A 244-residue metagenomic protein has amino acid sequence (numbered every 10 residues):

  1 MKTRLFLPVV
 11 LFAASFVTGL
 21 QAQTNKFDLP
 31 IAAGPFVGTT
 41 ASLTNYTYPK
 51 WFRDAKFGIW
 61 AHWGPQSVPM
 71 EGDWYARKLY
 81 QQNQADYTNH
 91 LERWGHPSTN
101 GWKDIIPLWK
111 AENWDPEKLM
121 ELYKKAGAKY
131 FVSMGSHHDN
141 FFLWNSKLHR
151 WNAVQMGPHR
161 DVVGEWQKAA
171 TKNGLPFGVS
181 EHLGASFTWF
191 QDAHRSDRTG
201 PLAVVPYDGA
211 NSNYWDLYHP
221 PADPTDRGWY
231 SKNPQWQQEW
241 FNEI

Functional and structural regions predicted by a protein language model:
M1-V9: Bacterial N-terminal signal peptides that target proteins for export
P8-V17: Bacterial N-terminal signal peptides
L20: N-terminal phosphate-binding caps/lids of nucleotide- and nucleic-acid-binding domains
Q23-I244: Mature catalytic domains of secreted/periplasmic carbohydrate-active enzymes
